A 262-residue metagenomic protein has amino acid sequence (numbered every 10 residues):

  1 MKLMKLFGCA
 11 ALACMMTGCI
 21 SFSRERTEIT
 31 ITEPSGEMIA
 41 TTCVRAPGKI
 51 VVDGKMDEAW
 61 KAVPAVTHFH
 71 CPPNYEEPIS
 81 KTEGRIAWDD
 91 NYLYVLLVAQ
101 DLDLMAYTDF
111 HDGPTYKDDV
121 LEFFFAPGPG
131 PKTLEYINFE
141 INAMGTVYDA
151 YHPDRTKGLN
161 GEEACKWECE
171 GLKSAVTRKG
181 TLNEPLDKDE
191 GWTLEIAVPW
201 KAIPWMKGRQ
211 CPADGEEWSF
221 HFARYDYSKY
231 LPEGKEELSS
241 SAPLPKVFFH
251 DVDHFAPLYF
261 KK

Functional and structural regions predicted by a protein language model:
M1, C14, R24-T27: Low-complexity intrinsically disordered segments
M1-G8: Bacterial N-terminal signal peptides that target proteins for export
G8-G18: Bacterial N-terminal signal peptides
I20-K262: Structural preference for beta-rich elements and adjacent junctions enriched in aromatics
